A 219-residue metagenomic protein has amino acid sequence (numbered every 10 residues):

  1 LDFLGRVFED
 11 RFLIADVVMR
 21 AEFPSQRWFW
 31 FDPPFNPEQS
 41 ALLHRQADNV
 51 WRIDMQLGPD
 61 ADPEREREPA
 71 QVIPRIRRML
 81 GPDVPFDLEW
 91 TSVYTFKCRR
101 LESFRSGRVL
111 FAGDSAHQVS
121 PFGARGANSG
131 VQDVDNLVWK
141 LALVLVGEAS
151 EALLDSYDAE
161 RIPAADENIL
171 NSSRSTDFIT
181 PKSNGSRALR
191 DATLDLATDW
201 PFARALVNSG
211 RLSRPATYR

Functional and structural regions predicted by a protein language model:
L1-F96: Conserved FAD-binding catalytic core of PHBH/FMO-like flavoproteins
F8, R65, G126-A127, K182 (+1 more regions): Aromatic-acidic/polar surface patches that form glycan- and anion
F8, V17, R99-L101, S106-V109 (+2 more regions): Short capping/connector residues at structural and topological boundaries
D60, P74, L143-R219: Helical substrate-recognition/capping region of FAD-dependent monooxygenase/halogenase enzymes
L88-W90, Y94-S175, I179: Conserved mid-domain beta->alpha element of the FAD-binding
